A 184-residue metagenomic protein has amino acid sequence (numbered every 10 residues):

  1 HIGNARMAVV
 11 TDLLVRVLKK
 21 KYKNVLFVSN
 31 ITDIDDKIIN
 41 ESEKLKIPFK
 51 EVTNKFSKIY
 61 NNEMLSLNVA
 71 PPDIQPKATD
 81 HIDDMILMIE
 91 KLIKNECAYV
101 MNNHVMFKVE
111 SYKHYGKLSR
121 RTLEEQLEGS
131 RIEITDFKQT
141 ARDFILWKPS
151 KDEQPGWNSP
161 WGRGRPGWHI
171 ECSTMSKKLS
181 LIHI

Functional and structural regions predicted by a protein language model:
I2-H183: NTP-dependent nucleotidyl-transfer catalytic core
